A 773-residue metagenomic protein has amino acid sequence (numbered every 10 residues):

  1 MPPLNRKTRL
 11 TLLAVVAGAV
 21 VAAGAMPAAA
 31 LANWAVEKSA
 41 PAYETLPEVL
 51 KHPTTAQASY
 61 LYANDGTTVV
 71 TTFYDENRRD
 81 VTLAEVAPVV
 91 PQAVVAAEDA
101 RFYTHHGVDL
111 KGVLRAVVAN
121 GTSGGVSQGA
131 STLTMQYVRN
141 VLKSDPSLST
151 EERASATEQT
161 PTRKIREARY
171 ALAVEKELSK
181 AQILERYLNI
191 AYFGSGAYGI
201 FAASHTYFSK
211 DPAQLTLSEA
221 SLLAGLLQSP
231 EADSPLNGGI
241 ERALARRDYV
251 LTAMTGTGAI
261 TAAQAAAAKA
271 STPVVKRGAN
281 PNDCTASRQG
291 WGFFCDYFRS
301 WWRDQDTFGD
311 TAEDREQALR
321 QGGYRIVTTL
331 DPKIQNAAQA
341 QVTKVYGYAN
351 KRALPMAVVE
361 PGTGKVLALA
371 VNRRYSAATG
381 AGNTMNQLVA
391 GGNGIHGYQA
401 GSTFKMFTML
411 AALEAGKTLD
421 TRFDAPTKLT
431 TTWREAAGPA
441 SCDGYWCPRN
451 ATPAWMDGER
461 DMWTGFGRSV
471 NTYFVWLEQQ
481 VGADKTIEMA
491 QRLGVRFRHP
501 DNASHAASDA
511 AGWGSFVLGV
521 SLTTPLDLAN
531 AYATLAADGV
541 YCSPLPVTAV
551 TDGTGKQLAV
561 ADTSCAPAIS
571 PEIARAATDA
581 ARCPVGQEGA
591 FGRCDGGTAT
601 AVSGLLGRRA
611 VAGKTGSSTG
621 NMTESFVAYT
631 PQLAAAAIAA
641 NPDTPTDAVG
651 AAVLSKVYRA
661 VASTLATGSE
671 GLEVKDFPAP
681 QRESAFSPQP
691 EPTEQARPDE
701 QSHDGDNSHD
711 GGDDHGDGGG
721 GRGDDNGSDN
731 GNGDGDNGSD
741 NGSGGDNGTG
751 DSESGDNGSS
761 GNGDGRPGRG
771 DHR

Functional and structural regions predicted by a protein language model:
M1-R6, W433-P448, A610-R773: Soluble, non-transmembrane domains of envelope/secretory-pathway proteins that act on or interact with carbohydrate
M1-Y60: N-terminal type II signal-anchor transmembrane helix that functions as the membrane-insertion/stop-transfer segment
T54-S59, N64, E76-R78, V86-P91 (+29 more regions): Extracytoplasmic
T55-T261, G467-S469, E478-G482, G494-V495: Peptidoglycan glycan-strand catalytic modules in the bacterial/periplasmic cell-wall system
T67-R79, A202-T206, A232-L236, A312-G322 (+6 more regions): Short pre-catalytic segments that frame enzyme active sites
Q136-S147, N189-G196, A213, L217-S229 (+11 more regions): Glycine-rich, acidic and aromatic/proline-enriched surface loops and short helix-turn segments that act as binding
A262-Y324, A340, R352: Non-catalytic structural connector segments
T328-G347, M356, L369-V371, A377-G392 (+4 more regions): A penicillin-recognizing enzyme superfamily signal
